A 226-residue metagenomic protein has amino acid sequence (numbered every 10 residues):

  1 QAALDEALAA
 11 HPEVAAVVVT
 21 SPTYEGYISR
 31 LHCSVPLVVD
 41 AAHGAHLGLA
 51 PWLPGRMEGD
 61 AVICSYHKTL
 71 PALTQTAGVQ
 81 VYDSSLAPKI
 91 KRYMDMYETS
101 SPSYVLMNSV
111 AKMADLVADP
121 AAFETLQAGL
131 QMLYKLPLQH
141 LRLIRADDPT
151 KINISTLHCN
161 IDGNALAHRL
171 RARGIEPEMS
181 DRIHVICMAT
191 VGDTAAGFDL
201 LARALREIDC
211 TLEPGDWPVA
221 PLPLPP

Functional and structural regions predicted by a protein language model:
Q1-R142: Conserved PLP-enzyme active-site core in the AAT-like
L138-P226: Conserved C-terminal alpha-helix-loop-beta "cap" of PLP-dependent enzymes that closes/shapes the active-site mouth
